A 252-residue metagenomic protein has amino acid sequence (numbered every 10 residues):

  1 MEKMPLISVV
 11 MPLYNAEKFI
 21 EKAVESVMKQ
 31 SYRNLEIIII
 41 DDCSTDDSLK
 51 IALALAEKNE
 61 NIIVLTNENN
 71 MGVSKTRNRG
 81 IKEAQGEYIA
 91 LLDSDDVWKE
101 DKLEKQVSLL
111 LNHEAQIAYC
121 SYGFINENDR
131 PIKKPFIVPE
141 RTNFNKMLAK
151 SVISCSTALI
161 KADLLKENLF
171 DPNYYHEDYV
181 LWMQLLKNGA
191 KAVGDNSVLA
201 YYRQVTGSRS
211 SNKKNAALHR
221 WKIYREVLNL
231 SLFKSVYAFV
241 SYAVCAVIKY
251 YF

Functional and structural regions predicted by a protein language model:
M1-M28: N-proximal low-complexity "stem/linker" segments adjacent to membrane-targeting elements
M4-I7, M28-I39, D47, N59-I63: Short loop->beta transition adjacent to catalytic acidic/histidine clusters or analogous donor-positioning motifs
F19-E21, D46-L55, V97, D101: Acidic helix N-cap motif at the loop->helix transition within catalytic regions of sugar-transfer enzymes
D41-K50, N69-M71, D93: A conserved acidic beta->alpha catalytic loop
N67-A84, K105: Glycine-rich, basic loop-to-helix element that forms the pyrophosphate-binding segment of sugar-nucleotide handling
K82, P135-N215, I223: Conserved nucleotide-sugar donor-binding catalytic segment
I89: Short aromatic/hydrophobic "clamp" motif used to bind/position activated sugar donors
D101-I132: Conserved donor NDP-sugar-binding/catalytic core segment of glycosyltransferases
